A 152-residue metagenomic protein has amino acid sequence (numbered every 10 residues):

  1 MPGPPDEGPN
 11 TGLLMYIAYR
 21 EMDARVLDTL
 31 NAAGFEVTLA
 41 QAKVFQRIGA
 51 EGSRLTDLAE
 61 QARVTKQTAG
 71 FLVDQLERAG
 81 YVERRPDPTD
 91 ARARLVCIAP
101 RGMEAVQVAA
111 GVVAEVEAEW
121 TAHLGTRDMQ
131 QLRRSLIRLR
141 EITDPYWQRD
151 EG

Functional and structural regions predicted by a protein language model:
M1-D6, R127-G152: C-terminal regulatory/oligomerization modules of transcriptional regulators
M1-E36: N-terminal leader segment of winged-helix/HTH proteins
N10-L13, K43, Q130: Active-site phosphate/pyrophosphate-handling residues
M15-Y19, A62, A110: Amphipathic, non-transmembrane alpha-helical scaffold segments
I17, E21, R47-A50, E115 (+1 more regions): Alpha-helical structural segments
A24-T68, E151-G152: N-terminal helix-turn-helix DNA-binding core of bacterial DNA-binding proteins
D74-E141: Charged, amphipathic alpha-helical coiled-coil/dimerization segments
